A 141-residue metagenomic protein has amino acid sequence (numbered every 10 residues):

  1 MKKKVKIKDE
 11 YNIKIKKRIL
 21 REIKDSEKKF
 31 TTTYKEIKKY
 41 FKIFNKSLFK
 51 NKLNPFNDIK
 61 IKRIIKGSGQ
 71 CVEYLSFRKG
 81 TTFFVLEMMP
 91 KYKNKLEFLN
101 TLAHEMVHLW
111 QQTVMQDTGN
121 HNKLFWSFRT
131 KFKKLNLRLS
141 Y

Functional and structural regions predicted by a protein language model:
M1-N100, L109-Y141: Active-site-proximal or metal-binding-adjacent scaffold patches in catalytic folds
E105: Walker B catalytic acidic pair
